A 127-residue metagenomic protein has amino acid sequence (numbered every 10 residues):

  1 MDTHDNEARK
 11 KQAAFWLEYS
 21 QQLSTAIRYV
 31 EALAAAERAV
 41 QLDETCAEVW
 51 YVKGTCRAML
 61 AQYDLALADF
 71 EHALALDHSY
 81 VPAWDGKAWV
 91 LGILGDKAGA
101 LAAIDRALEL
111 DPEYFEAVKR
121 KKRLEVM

Functional and structural regions predicted by a protein language model:
M1-F15: TPR-adjacent "capping" and linker segments in tetratricopeptide-repeat scaffold/adaptor proteins
D2-H4, E109-M127: Terminal, low-structured helical/coil segments at or just beyond the last alpha-helical repeat
A26-R38, M59-H72, L94-R106: Structural signature of tandem alpha-helical TPR/SEL1-like repeats, specifically the intra-repeat loop/turn
